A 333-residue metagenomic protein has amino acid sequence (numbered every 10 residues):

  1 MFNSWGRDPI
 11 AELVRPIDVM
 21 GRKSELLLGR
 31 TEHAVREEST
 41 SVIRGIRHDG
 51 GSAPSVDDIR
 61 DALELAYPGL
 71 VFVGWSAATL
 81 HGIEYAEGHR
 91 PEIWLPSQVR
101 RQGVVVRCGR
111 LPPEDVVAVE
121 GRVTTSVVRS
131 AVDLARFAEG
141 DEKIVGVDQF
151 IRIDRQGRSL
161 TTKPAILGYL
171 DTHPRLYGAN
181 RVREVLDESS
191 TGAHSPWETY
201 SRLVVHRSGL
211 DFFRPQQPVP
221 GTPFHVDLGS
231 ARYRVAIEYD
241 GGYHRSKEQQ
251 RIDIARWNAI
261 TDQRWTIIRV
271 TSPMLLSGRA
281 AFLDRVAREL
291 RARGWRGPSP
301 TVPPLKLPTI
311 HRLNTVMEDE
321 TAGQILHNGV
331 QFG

Functional and structural regions predicted by a protein language model:
M1-G178, R291-G333: Short gly/ser-rich loop at a beta-strand->alpha-helix junction or flexible surface loop bordering the NTP-binding
S4, P16-M20, S24, R155-G333: Surface segments flanking catalytic/ligand-binding clefts of nucleic-acid enzymes
